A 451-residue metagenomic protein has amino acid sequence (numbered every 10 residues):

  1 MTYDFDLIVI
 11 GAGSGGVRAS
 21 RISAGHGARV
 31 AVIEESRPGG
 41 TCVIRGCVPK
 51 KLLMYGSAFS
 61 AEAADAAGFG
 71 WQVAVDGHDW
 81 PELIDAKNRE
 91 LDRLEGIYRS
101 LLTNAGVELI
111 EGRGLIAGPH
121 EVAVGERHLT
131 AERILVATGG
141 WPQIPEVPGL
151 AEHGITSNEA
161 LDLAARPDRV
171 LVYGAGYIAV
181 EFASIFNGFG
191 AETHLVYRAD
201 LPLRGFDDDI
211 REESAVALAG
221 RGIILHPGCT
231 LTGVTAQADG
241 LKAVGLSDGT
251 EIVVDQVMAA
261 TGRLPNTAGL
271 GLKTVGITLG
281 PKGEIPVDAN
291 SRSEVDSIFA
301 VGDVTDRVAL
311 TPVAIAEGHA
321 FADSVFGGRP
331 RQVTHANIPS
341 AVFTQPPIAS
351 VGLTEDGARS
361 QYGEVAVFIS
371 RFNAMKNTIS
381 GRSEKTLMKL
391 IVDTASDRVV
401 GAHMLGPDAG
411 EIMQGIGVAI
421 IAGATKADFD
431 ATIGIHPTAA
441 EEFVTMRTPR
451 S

Functional and structural regions predicted by a protein language model:
M1-G13, R166-G176: Beta1/beta-strand and adjacent pyrophosphate-binding region of the FAD-binding site in flavoprotein oxidoreductases
T2-F5, R21-A28, I33-R166, A199-L203 (+4 more regions): Glycine-rich flavin
I8-G15, A19-S36, T41, V48 (+5 more regions): Flexible, glycine-rich terminal cap/loop adjacent to redox cofactors in electron-transfer oxidoreductases
I8-I10, G114, L129-G139, V172-Y173 (+5 more regions): Short hydrophobic core segments
G11-S14, E35-S36, Y173-G176, F206 (+1 more regions): Glycine-rich Rossmann-fold phosphate-binding loop(s) that bind the pyrophosphate of adenine dinucleotide cofactors
C47, T138-R198, I224, K273-V275 (+2 more regions): Glycine-rich dinucleotide-binding loop and its adjacent helix/turn
A74, E108-E111, L115-A123, F189-A289 (+1 more regions): A Rossmann-like FAD-binding core segment of flavoenzymes
L150-P167, E251-G327: FAD-site-proximal beta/loop scaffold in flavoenzymes
